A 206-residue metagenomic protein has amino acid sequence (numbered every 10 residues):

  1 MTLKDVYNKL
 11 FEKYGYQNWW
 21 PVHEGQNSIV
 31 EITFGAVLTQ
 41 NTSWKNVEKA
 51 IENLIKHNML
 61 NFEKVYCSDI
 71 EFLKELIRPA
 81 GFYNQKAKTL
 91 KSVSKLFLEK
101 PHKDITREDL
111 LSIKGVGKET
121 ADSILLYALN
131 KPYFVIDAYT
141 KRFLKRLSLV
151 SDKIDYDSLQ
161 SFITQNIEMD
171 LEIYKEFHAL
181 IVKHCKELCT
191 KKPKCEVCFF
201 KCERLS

Functional and structural regions predicted by a protein language model:
T2-S206: Catalytic cores of DNA base-excision repair glycosylases
